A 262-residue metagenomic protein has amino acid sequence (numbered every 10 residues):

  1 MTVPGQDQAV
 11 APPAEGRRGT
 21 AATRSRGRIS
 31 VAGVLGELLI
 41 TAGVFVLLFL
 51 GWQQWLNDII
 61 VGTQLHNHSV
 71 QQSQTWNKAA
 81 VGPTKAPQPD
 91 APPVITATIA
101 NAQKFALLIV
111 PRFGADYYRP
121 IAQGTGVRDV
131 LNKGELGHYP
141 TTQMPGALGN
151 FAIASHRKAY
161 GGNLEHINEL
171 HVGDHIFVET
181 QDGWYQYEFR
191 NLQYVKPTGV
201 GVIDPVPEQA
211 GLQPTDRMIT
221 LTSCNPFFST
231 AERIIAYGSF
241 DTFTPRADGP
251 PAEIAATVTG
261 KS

Functional and structural regions predicted by a protein language model:
M1-A32: Terminal targeting segments of Actinobacterial cell-envelope proteins
G27-R28, G33-V34, T41-S262: Solvent-exposed, non-transmembrane regions of membrane-associated and secreted proteins
